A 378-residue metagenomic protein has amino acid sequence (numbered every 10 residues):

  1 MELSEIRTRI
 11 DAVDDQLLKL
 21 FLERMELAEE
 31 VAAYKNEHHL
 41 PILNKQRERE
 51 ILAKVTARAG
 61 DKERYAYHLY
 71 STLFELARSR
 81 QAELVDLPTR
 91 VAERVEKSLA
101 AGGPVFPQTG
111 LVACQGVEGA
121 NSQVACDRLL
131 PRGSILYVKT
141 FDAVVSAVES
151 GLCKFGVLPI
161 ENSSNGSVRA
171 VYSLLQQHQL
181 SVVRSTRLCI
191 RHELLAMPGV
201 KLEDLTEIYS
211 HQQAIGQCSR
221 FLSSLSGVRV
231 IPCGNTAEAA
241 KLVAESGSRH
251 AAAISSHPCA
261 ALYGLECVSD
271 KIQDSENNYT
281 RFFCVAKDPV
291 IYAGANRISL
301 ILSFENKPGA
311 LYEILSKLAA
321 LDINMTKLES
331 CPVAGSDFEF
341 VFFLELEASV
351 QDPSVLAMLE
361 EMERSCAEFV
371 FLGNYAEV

Functional and structural regions predicted by a protein language model:
M1-V378: Domain-level signature for soluble enzymes in the chorismate/prephenate branch of the shikimate pathway
